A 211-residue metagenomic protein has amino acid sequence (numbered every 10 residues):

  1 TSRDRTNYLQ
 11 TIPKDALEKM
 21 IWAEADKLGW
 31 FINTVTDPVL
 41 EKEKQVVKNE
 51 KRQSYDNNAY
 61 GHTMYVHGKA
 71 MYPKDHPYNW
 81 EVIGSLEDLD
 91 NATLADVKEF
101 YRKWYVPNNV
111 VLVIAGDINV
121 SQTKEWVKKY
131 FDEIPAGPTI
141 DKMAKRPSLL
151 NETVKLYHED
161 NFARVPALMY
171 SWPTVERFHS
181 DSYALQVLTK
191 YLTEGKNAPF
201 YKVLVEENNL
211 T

Functional and structural regions predicted by a protein language model:
T1-D15, S54-N109, E133-H179, K190-T211: Non-catalytic beta-strand/loop surface segments
T11-E43, K196: M16/insulysin-pitrilysin zinc metalloprotease superfamily fold
W30-F31, V120-S121, F131-G137: Bacterial peptidoglycan biogenesis and beta-lactam-recognition machinery
D37, K44, K98-Y130: Non-catalytic, conformational "gating/processing" segments within enzyme and secreted inhibitor domains
S182-Y183: Zinc-dependent metallopeptidase catalytic helix centered on the HExxH motif and its immediate flanking segment
